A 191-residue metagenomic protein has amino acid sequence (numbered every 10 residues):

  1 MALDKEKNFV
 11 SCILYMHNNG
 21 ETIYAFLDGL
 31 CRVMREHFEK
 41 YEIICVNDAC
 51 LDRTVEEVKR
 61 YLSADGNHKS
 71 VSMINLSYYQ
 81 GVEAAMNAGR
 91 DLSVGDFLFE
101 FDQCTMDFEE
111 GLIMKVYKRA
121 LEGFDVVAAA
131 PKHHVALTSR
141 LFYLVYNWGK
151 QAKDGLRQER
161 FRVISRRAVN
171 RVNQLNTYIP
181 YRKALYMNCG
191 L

Functional and structural regions predicted by a protein language model:
M1-R32: N-proximal low-complexity "stem/linker" segments adjacent to membrane-targeting elements
T22-Y24, D52-Y61: Acidic helix N-cap motif at the loop->helix transition within catalytic regions of sugar-transfer enzymes
E39-C50, I74-N75: Short beta-strand/loop segment that forms part of the nucleotide-sugar
N47-E56, T105-M106: A conserved acidic beta->alpha catalytic loop
M73-V82, T105-M106, K132: Short, acidic/glycine-rich phosphate-metal binding loop used to engage nucleotide
N75-S93, G111-K115: Glycine-rich, basic loop-to-helix element that forms the pyrophosphate-binding segment of sugar-nucleotide handling
L98: Short aromatic/hydrophobic "clamp" motif used to bind/position activated sugar donors
I113-A136: Conserved donor NDP-sugar-binding/catalytic core segment of glycosyltransferases
